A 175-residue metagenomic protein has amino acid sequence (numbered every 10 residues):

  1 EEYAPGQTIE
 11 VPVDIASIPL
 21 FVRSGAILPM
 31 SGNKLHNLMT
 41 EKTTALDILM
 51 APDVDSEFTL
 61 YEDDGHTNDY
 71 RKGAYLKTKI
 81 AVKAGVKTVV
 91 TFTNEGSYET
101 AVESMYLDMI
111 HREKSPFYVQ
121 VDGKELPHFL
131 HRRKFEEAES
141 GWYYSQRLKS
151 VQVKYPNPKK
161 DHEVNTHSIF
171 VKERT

Functional and structural regions predicted by a protein language model:
E1-V89, T93-E99, M105-P116, R147-L148: Catalytic core of carbohydrate-active enzymes
H36, H66, H111, H128-H131 (+2 more regions): Histidine (H) residue identity feature
T78-A84, H128-H131, S140-Y144, V164-K172: Generic structural motif
T100-S115, P158-T175: Extended Gly/Ser/Thr-rich low-complexity repeat segments, especially those forming or decorating extracellular
R112, V121-L126: Change "in extracellular beta-sheet-rich domains … of secreted and cell-surface proteins" to "in beta-sheet-rich domains
K124-K159: Extracellular/luminal ectodomains and secreted, surface-exposed scaffolds of diverse proteins
